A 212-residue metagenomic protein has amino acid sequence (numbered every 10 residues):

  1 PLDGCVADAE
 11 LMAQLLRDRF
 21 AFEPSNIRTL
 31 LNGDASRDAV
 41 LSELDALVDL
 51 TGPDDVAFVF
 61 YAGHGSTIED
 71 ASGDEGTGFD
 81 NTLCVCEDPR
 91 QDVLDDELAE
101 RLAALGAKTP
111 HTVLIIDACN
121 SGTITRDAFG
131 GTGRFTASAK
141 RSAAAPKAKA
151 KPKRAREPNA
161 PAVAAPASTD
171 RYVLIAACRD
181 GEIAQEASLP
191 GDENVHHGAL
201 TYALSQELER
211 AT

Functional and structural regions predicted by a protein language model:
E10-N26: Signal peptide-proximal N-terminal region of secreted/periplasmic/extracellular or secretory-lumen proteins
M12, V59, L204: Terminal peptide-recognition signature
L16, D95, A99-T212: Active-site-proximal C-terminal subdomain of hydrolase catalytic domains
D18-A21, S66, D180-G181: Short connector loops/turns at beta-strand edges and beta->alpha or beta->beta junctions
R28-L31: Residue-level recognition of beta-strand->loop/alpha-helix junctions
R37-A62, S66-G133: Caspase-like (clan CD) cysteine peptidase catalytic core
